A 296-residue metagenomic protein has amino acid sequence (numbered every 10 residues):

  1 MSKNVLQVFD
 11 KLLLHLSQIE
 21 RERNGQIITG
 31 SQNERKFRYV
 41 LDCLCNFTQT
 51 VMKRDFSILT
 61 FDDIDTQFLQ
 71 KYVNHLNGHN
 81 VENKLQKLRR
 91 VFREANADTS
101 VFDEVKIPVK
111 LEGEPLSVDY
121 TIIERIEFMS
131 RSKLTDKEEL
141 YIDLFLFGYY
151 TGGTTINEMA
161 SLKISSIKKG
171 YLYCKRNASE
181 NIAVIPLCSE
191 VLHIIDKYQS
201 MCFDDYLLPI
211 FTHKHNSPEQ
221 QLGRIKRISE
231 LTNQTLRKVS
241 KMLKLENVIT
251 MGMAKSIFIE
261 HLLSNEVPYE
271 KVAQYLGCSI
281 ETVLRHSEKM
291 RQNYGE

Functional and structural regions predicted by a protein language model:
S2-C43: Short, aromatic/basic-rich helix-turn unit that serves as a nucleic-acid recognition element
Q32-R35, T48-N74, M251: A Lys/Arg-rich helix-loop hairpin that forms a DNA/phosphate-binding surface
C43-T50, G78-E104, T154: N-terminal DNA-binding recognition helix of tyrosine site-specific recombinases/integrases
E104-I156: Basic, Lys/Arg- and aromatic-enriched nucleic-acid-binding interface segment
S117, R176-E180, L276-E296: Catalytic-site neighborhood detector that most strongly recognizes the C-terminal catalytic loop/helix of tyrosine
L134-D136, N233-Q274: Short, basic (Lys/Arg/His-rich) helix/loop patches that form interaction surfaces in the mid-to-C-terminal regions
S161-K197: Conserved tyrosine-mediated DNA breakage-rejoining catalytic core shared by Y-recombinases
C188-E246: Active-site/catalytic core of tyrosine-dependent DNA strand-transfer enzymes
